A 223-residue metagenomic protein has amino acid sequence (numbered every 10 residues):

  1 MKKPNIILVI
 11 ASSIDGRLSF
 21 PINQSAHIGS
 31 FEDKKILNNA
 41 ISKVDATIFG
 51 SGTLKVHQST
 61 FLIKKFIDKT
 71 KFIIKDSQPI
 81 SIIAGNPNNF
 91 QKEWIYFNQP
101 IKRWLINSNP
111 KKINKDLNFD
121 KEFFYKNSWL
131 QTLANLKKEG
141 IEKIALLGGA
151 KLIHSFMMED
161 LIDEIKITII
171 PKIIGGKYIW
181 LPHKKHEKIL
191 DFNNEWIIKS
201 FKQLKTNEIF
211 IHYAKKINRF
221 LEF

Functional and structural regions predicted by a protein language model:
M1-F223: Enzymes that bind and transform nitrogen-containing heteroaromatic metabolites
